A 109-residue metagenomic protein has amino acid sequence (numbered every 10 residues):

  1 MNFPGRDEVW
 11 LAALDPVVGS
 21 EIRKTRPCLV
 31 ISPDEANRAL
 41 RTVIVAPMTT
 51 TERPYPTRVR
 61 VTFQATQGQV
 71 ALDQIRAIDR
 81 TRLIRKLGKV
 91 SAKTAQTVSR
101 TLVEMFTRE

Functional and structural regions predicted by a protein language model:
M1-E109: Conserved functional hotspots at enzyme active or ligand-binding sites that engage polyanionic ligands
